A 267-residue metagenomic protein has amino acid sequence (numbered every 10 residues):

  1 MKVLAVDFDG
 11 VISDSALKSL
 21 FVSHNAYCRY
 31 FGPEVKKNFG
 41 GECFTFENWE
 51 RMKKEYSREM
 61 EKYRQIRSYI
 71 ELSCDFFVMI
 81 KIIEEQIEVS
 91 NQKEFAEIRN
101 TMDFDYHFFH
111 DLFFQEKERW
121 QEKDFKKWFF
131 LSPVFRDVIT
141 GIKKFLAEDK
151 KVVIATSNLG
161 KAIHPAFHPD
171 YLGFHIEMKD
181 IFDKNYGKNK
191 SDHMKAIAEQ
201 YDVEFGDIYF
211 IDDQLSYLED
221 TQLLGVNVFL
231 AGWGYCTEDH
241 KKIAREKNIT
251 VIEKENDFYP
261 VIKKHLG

Functional and structural regions predicted by a protein language model:
M1-V78, R245: Active-site neighborhood of HAD-like aspartate-dependent phosphohydrolases
A5, H110-F114, R119-I154, K161-H168 (+1 more regions): Short, acidic loop-to-helix structural element flanking the phosphoryl-transfer center in phosphate-processing enzymes
F8, G32, L159, D170 (+3 more regions): Catalytic phosphate/metal-binding cores of nucleic-acid and nucleotide-processing enzymes, i.e., regions that mediate
W49-F129, K144: A metal-dependent, Asp-based hydrolase signature
V153-Y209, L215-L224: Substrate-recognition "cap/lid" segment bordering the active-site pocket of phosphatases
I181-K184, N248-V261: Short acidic-hydrophobic, aromatic-tinged amphipathic segments that line or gate anion-handling sites
Y186-M194, T237-E246, V261-K264: Short, charged, surface-exposed secondary-structure boundary motifs
F205, Y209-E253: Acidic, Mg2+-coordinating phosphoryl-transfer loop and its flanking beta/alpha structural elements, shared across
